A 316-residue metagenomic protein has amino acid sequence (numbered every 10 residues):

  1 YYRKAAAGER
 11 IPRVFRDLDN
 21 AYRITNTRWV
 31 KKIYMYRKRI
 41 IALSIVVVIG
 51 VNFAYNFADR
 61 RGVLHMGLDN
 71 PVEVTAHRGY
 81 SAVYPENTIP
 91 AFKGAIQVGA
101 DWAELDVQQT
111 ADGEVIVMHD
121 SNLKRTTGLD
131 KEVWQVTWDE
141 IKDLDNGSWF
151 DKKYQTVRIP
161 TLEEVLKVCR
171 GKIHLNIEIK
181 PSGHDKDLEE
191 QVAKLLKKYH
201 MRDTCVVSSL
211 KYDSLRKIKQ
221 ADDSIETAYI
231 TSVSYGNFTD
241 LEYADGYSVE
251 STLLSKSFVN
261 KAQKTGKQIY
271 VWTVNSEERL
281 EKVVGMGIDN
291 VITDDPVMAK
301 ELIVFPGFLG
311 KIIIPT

Functional and structural regions predicted by a protein language model:
Y1-T316: Phosphate-group recognition and catalysis centered on beta-loop-alpha active-site segments
